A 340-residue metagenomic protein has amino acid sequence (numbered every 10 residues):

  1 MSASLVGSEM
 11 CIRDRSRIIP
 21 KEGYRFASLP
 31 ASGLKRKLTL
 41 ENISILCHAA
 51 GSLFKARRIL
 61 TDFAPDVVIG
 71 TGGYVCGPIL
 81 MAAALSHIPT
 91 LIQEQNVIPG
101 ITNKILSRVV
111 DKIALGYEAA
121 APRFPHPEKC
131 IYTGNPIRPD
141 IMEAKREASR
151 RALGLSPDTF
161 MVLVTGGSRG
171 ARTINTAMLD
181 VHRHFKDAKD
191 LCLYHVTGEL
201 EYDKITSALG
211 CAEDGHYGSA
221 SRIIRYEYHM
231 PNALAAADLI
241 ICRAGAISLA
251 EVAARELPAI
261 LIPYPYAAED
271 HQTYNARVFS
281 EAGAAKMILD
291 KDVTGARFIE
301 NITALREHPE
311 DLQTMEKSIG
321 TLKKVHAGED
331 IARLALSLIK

Functional and structural regions predicted by a protein language model:
M1-G7, I12: Single conserved hydrophobic/aromatic residue that forms the stacking wall/gate of nucleotide- or nucleobase-binding
E22, R146-A148, L155-I240, T273-A276 (+2 more regions): Donor-nucleotide binding loops and adjacent catalytic segments primarily of GT-B fold Leloir glycosyltransferases
R25, A84-E147: Active-site-proximal region of nucleotide-activated glycan assembly enzymes, centered on histidine/acidic-rich loops
L34, L38-V67: An amphipathic, basic-hydrophobic alpha-helix
K55-V68, C76-L91, K104-V109: Glycosyltransferases and closely related glycan-assembly transferases that use nucleotide-activated donors
P65-V67, P231, A235-A250, L257-P258: Acidic donor-binding loop of glycosyltransferase active sites
D311-V325: A short, well-ordered alpha-helix in the C-terminal region of glycosyltransferases
K324-K340: C-terminal alpha-helical cap of glycosyltransferases
